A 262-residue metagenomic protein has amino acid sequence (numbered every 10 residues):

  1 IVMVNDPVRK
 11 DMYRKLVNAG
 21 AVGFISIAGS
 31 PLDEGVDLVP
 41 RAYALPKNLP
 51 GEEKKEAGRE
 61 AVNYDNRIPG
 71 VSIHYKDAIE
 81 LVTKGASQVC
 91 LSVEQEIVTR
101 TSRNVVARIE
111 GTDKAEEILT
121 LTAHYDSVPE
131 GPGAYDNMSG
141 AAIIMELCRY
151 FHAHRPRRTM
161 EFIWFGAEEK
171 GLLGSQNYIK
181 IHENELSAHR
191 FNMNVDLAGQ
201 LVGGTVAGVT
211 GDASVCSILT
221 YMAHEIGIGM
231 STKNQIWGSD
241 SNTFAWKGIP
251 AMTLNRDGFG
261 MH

Functional and structural regions predicted by a protein language model:
I1, V22, I144, T159-E161 (+1 more regions): A fold-wide structural signal in alpha/beta-hydrolase
I1-A61, P132, M230: Extracellular/luminal Protease-associated
M3-P7, M12-Y13, N66-V71, V93-Q95 (+3 more regions): Second-shell loop/turn segments in exported
P7-K10, G29-D33, D77-A78, E96-T99 (+6 more regions): Solvent-exposed loop/turn segments at secondary-structure junctions within structured extracellular/periplasmic domains
V17-G20, H152, A245: Non-catalytic positions within long, well-ordered alpha-helices that form the structural scaffold/packing of enzyme
L49-A134, E146-A153, R157-T159, K180: Soluble metallo-hydrolase cores and metallopeptidase-like ectodomains found primarily in the secretory/periplasmic
E53-A61, I68-G70, A78-I79, R155-P156 (+1 more regions): Metal-dependent peptidase/peptidase-like ectodomains
E130-A142, E169: Short, conserved micro-motifs enriched in small and acidic residues
